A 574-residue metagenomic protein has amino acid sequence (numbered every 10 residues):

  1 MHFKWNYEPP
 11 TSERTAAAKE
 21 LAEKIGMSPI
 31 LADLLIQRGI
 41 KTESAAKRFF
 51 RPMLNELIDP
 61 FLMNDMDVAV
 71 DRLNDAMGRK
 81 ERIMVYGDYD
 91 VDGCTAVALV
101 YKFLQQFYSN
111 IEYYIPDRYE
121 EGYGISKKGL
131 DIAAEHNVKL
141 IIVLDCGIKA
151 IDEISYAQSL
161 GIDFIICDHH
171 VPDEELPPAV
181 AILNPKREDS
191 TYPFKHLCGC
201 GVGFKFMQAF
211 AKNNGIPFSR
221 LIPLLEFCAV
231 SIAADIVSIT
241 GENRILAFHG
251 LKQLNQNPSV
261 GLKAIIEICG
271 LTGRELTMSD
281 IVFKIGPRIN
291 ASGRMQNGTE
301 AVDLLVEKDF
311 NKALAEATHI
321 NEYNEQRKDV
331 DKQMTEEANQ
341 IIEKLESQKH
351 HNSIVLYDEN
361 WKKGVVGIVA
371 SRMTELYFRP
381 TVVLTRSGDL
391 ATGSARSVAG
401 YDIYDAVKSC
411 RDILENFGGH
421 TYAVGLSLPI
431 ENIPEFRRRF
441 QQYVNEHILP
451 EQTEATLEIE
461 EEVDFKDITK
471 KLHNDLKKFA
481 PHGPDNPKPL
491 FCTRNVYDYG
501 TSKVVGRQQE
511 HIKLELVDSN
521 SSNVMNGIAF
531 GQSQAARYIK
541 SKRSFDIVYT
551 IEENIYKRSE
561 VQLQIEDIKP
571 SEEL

Functional and structural regions predicted by a protein language model:
H2, P10-L140, L160-G161, A211-R438 (+3 more regions): Hydrophobic helix-and-loop "lid/oligomerization" segment in the mid-to-C-terminal part of catalytic domains
N74-D75, V171-N184, L516-S521: Acidic-glycine-rich active-site phosphate/pyrophosphate-binding loop
D75-E81, K312-T318, E322-L356, S409-L574: Mid-to-C-terminal polyanion-binding domains and interfaces
L99, E175-I216, L221-A233: Short alpha-helices
Y114, L144, C167-H169, L183-P185 (+1 more regions): Generic beta-sheet signal
Y119-E121, A150, H170-E175, D189-T191 (+2 more regions): Short gly/pro/ser/thr-enriched loop/turn and capping motifs at secondary-structure boundaries
A150-I151, D235: Intrinsically disordered, low-complexity regulatory tails of plant transcription factors and co-regulators
A157-I165: Hydrophobic or amphipathic alpha-helical targeting/insertion segments
